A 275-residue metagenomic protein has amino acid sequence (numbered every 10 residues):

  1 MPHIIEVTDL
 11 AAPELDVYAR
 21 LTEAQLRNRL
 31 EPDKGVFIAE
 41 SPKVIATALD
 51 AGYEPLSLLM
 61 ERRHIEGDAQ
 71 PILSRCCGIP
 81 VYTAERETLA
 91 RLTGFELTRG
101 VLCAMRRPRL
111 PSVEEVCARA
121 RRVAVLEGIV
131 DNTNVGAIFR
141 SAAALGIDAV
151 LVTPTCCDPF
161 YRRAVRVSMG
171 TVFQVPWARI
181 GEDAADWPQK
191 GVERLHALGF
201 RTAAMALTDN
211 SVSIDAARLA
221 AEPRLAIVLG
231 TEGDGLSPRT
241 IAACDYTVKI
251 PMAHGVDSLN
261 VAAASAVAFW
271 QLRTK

Functional and structural regions predicted by a protein language model:
M1-P71, C156-C157: Boundary-proximal intrinsically disordered activation/regulatory segments immediately upstream of a helical core
P2-I5, P108-N210: RNA substrate-binding interface of SAM-dependent RNA methyltransferases
L49, R75, H196-A197: Anion (oxyanion) recognition and catalysis
G67-G78, T240: Short, aromatic/basic amphipathic alpha-helical patches
S74-G94: A glycine-rich helix N-cap at a beta->alpha junction
C103, S141-L145, P159-F173, P238-K275: Structured adenosyl-cofactor binding patch, chiefly the S-adenosyl-L-methionine
A203-H254: Active-site/ligand-binding-proximal alpha/beta "capping" segment
